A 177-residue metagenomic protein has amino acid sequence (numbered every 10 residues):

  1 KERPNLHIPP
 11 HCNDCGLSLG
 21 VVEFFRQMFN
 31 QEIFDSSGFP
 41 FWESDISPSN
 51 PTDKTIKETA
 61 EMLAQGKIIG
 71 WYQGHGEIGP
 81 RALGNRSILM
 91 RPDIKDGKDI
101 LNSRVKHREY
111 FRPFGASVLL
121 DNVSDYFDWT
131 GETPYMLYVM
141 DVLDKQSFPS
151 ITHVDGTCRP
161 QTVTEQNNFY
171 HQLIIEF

Functional and structural regions predicted by a protein language model:
K1-F177: Flexible beta->alpha loop and helix N-cap segments adjacent to enzyme active/binding sites
